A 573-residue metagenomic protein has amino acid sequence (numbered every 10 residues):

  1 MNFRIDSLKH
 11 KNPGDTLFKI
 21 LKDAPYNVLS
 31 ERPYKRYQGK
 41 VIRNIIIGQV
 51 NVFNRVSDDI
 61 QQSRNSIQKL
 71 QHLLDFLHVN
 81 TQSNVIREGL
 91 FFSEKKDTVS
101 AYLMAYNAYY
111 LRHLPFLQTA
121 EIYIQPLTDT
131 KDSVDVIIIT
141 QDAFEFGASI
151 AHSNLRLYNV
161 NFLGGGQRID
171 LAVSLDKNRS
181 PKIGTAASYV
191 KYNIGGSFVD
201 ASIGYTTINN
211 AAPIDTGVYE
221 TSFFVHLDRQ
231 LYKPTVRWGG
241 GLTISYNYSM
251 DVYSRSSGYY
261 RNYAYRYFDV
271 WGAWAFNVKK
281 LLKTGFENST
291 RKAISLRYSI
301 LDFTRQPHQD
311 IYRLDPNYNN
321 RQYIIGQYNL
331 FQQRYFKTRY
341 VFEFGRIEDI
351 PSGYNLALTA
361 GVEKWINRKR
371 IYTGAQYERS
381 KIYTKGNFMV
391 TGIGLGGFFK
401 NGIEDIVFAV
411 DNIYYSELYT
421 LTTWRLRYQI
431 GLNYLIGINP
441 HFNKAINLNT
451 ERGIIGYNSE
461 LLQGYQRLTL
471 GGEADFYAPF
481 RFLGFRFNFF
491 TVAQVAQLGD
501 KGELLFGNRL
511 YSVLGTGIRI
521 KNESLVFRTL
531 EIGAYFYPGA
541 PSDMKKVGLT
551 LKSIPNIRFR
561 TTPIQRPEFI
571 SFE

Functional and structural regions predicted by a protein language model:
M1-I403, Y414-E573: Immediate N-terminus of the mature polypeptide
V407-A409: Amphipathic hydrophobic-ligand
